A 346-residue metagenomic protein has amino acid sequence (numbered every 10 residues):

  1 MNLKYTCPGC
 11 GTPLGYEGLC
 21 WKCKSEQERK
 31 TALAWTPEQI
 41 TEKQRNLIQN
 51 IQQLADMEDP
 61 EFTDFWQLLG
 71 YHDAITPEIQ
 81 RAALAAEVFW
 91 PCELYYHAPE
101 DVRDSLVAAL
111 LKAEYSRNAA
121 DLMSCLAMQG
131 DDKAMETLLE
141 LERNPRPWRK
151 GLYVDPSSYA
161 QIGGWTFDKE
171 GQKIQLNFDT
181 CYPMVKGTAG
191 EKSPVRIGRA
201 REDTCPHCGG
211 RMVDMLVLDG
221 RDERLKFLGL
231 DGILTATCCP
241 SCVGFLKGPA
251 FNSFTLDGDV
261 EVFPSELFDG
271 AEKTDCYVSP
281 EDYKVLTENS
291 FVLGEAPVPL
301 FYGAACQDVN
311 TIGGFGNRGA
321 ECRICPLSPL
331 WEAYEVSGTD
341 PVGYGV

Functional and structural regions predicted by a protein language model:
N2-V346: Preference for intrinsically disordered or flexible, low-complexity segments and adjacent hinge/connector residues
